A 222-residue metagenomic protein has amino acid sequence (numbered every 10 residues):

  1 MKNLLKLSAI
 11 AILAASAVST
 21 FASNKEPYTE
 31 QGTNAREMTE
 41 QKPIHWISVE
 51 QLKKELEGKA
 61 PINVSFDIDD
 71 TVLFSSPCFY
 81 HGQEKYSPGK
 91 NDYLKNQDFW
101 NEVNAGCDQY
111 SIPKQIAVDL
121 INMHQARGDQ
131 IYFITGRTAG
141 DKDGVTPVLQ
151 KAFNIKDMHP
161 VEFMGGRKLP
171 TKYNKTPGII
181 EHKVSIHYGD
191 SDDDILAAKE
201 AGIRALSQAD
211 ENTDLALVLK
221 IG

Functional and structural regions predicted by a protein language model:
K2-F66, I221-G222: Non-catalytic pre-domain segments flanking phosphatase-related domains
T39, Q51-S111, A126: Active-site neighborhood of HAD-like aspartate-dependent phosphohydrolases
N63-D67, L73-F74, Q130-T135, H159-F163 (+2 more regions): Structural recognition of the beta-strand scaffold that forms the well-ordered cores of secreted hydrolase catalytic
D70, A117-L149, V161-G166: Substrate-recognition element of Asp-dependent hydrolases with the DxDx(T/V) motif
T71-L73, F79-Y80, I131, R137-D141 (+3 more regions): Solvent-exposed loop/turn segments at secondary-structure junctions within structured extracellular/periplasmic domains
H81-E84, Q150, R204-A205: Glycine-rich, phosphate-binding/catalytic loops in enzymes
A139-I186, D192, L196: Substrate-recognition "cap/lid" segment bordering the active-site pocket of phosphatases
K183-G222: Acidic, Mg2+-coordinating phosphoryl-transfer loop and its flanking beta/alpha structural elements, shared across
